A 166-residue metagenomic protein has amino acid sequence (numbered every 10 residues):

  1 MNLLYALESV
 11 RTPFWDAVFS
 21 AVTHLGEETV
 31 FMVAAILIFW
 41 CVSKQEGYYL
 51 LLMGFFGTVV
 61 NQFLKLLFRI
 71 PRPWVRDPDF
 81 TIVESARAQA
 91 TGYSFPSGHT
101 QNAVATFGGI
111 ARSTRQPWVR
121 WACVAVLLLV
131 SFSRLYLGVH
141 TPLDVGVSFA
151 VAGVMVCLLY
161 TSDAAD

Functional and structural regions predicted by a protein language model:
M1-S94, T100-V130: Hydrophobic alpha-helical bundle signature of multipass membrane enzymes
W40, L66, F95-P96, L135 (+2 more regions): Short conserved micro-motifs on helix faces and helix-strand junctions that flank and scaffold key functional residues
Q62-R69, S133-H140, M155-L159: Juxtamembrane membrane-interface segments at transmembrane alpha-helix termini
P73-R76, L129-G153: Interfacial helix-loop-helix junctions of multi-pass membrane proteins
A103, G138, A165: Alpha-helical and His/Cys-centered functional microenvironments
G108-R112, A152-L159: Hydrophobic transmembrane alpha-helices
Y160-D166: Conserved small/polar residues in nucleotide/adenosyl-binding loops
